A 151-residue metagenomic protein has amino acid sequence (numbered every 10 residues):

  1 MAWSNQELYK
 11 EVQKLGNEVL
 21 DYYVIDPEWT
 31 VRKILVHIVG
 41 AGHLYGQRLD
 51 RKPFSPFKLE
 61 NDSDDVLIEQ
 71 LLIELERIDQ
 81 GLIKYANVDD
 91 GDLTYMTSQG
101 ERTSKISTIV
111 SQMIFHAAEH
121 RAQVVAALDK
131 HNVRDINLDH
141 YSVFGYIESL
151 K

Functional and structural regions predicted by a protein language model:
A2-K10, L20-E60, G100-K151: Short, contiguous alpha-helical
E7, E11, R77-Y85, Q123: Solvent-exposed, charged/polar functional surfaces in cytosolic regulatory/catalytic domains
E18-V36, D64-D79, Y95-T97: Short charge-dense sequence patches
R51-D89: Helix-adjacent hinge/juxtasegments
A86-G100: Acidic catalytic patch
